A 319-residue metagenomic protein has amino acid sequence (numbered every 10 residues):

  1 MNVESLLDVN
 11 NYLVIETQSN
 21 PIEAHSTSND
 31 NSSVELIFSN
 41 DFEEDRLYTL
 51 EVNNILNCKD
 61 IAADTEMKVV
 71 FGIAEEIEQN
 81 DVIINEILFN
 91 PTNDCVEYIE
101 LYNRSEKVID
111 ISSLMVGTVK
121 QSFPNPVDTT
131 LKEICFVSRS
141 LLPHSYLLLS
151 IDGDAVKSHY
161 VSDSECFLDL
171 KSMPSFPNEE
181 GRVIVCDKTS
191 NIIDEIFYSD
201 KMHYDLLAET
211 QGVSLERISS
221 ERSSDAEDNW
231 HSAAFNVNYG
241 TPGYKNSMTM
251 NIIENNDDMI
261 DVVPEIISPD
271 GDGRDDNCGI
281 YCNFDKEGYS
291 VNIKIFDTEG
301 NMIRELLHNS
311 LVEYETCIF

Functional and structural regions predicted by a protein language model:
M1-N2, E100-Y102, G279-D285: Short edge beta-strand/loop segments characteristic of extracellular beta-sandwich folds
M1-V9, D285-S290: Short proline/glycine-enriched turn/loop motifs at strand-loop junctions of beta-rich domains
E4-D225, I253-V263: Activation on beta-sandwich/Ig-like modules and their edge loops
K120, G243-N246, D276: Polar low-complexity intrinsically disordered regions enriched in Ser/Thr and small residues
M202-Y204, N229-F235, F319: Tryptophan-centered motif/residue detector
S219-D257: A recurrent domain-boundary module in secreted/ectodomain proteins
I252-F319: Short loop/turn motifs at secondary-structure boundaries
